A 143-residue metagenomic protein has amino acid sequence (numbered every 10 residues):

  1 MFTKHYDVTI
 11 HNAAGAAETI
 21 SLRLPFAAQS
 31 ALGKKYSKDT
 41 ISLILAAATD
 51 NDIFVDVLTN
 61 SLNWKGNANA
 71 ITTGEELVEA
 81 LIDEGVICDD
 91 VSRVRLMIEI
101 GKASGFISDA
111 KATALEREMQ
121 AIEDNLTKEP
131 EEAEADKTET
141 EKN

Functional and structural regions predicted by a protein language model:
M1-H11, K34, D39-L43, A68-N143: Charged interaction scaffolds used for protein-protein
M1-V57: Short N-terminal mixed-charge amphipathic segments
I53-W64, R95-K102: Short, hydrophobic/amphipathic alpha-helical patches that form generic packing surfaces within helical domains
